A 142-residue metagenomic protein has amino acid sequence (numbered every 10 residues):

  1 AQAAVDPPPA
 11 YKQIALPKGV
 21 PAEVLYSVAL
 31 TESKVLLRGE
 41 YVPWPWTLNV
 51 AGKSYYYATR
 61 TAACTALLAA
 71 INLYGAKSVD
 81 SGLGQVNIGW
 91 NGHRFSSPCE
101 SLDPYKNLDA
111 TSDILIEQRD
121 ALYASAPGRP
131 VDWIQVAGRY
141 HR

Functional and structural regions predicted by a protein language model:
A3-R142: Catalytic glycan-binding domains that act on GlcNAc-containing polysaccharides
